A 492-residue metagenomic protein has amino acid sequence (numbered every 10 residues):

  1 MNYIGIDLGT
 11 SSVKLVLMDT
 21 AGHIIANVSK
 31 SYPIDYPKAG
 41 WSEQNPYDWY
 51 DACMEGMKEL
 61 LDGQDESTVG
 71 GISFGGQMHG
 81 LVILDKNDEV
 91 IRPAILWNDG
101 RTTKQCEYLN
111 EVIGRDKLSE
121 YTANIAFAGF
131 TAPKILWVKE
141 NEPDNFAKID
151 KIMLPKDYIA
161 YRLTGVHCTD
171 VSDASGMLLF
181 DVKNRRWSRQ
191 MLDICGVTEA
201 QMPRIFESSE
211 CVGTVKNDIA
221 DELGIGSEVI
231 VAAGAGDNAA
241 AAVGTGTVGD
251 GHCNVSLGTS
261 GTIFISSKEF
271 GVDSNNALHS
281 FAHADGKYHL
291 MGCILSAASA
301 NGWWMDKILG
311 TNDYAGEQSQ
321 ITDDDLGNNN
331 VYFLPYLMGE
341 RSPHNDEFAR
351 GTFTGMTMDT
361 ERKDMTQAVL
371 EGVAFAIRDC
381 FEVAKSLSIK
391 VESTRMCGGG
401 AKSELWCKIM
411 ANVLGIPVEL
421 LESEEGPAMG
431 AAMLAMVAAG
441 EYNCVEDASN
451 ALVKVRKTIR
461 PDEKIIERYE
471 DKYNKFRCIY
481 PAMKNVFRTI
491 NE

Functional and structural regions predicted by a protein language model:
M1-R92, E120, K148, A220-D221 (+4 more regions): N-terminal glycine/serine-rich phosphate-binding loop of ATP-dependent small-molecule kinases, especially carbohydrate
I4-G5, T103, N110-I125, P133-V166 (+3 more regions): Active-site core segments that coordinate phosphate-bearing ligands/cofactors across diverse enzyme families
L8, T20, P46, K86 (+6 more regions): Generic detector of well-ordered alpha-helical packing
G22, N45, I72, D99 (+3 more regions): Residue-level signal for inorganic ion chemistry
P33-E43, K117-L118, C168-S175, T198-Q201 (+1 more regions): Gly-rich Lys/Arg/Thr-decorated short loops/hinges at beta-loop-alpha junctions or inter-strand turns that position
K58-W97, I125-T131, A160-D181, R204-E207 (+1 more regions): Short beta-strand-loop/turn "lid" adjacent to the catalytic site in phosphate-handling enzymes
R92-C106, L421-E422: Short, acidic/small-residue loops that bind anionic groups at enzyme active sites
